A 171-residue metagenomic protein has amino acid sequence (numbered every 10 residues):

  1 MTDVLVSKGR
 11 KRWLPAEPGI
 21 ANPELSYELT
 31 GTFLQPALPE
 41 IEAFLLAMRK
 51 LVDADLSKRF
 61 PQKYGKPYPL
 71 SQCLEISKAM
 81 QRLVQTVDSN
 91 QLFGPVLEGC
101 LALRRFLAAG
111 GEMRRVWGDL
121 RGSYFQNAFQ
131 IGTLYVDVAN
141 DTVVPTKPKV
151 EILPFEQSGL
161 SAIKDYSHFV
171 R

Functional and structural regions predicted by a protein language model:
M1-V87: Secondary-structure boundary elements
R10-R12, R49, R59, R82 (+5 more regions): Arginine residue identity/basic-tract feature
L46-A47, A54-P61, F93, L97 (+3 more regions): Generic detector of ordered, mature protein regions
K78-S123: Short N-terminal edge-element motif at the start of the domain
R121, A128-R171: A recognition module on extended beta-rich or small alphabeta surfaces enriched in W/G with H and D/E
